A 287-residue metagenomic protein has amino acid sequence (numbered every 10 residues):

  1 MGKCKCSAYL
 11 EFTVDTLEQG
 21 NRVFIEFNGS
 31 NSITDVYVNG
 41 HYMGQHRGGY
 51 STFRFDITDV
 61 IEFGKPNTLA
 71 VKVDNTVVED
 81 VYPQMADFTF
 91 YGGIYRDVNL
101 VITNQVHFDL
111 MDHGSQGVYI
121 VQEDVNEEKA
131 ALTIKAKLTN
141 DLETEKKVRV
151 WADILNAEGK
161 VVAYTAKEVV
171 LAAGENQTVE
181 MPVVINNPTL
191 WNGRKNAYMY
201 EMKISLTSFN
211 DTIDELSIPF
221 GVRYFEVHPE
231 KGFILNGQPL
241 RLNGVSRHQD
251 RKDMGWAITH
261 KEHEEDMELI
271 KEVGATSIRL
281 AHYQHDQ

Functional and structural regions predicted by a protein language model:
G2-M111, S115-G117, L142, W151 (+1 more regions): Accessory beta-strand-rich segments of carbohydrate-active enzymes
A8-L10, S51-F55, K167, E175-V183: Short strand-edge motifs at loop-to-beta-strand transitions and within beta-strands of extracellular beta-rich domains
E18-R22, I61-P66, E145, I185-E201: Short glycine/proline/serine/threonine-rich loop/turn segments at secondary-structure transition edges
V38, K129-V170, Q177-M181: Beta-strand-rich binding/interaction modules
G40, V98, A136, Y200 (+3 more regions): Conserved, mostly hydrophobic/aromatic
D74-V81, L190, T207-I213, G237: Short acidic/polar inter-strand loop motif in beta-rich domains
V118, K203-E272: N-terminal carbohydrate-binding accessory modules
Q122-A130: Short, solvent-exposed loop/linker segments at the N-terminal edge of repeated beta-sheet extracellular domains
